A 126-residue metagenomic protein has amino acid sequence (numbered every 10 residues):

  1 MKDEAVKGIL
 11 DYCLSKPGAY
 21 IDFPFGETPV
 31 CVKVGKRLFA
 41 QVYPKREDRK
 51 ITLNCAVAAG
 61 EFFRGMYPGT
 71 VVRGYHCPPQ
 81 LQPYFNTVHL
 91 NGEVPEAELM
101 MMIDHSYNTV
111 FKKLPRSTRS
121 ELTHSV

Functional and structural regions predicted by a protein language model:
M1-V126: Charge-dense, helix-prone N-terminal extensions
